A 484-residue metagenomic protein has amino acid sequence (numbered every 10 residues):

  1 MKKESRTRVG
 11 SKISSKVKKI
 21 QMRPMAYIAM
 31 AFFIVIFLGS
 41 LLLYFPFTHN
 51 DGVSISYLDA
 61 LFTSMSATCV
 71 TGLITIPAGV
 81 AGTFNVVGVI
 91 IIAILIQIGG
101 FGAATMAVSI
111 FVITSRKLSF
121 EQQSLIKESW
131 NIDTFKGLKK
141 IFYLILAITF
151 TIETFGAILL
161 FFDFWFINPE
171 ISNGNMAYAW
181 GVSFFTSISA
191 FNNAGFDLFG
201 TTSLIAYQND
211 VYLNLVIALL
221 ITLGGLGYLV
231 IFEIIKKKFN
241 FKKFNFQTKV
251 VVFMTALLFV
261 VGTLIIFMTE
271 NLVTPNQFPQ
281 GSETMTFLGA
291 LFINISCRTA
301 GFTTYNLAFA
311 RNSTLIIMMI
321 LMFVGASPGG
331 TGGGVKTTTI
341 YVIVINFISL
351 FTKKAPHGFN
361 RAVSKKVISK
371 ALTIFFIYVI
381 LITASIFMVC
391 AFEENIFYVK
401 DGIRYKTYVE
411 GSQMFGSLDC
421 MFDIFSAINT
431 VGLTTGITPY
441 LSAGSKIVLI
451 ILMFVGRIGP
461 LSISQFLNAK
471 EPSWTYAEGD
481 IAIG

Functional and structural regions predicted by a protein language model:
M1-G484: Membrane-proximal intracellular helices of multi-pass ion channels
